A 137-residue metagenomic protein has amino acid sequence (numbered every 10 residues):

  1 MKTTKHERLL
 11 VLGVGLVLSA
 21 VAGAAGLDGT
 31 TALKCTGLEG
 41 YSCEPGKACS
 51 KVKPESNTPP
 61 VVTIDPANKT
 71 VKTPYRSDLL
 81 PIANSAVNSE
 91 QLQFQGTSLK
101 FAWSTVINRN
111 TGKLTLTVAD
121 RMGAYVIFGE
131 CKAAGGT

Functional and structural regions predicted by a protein language model:
K2-V11: Bacterial N-terminal signal peptides that target proteins for export
S19-A22: N-terminal signal peptide c-region/cleavage motif recognized by signal peptidases
G29-N68, T105: Short, solvent-exposed loop/hinge segments that bridge or flank secondary-structure elements
G40-S42, Y75-L80, D120-G123: Short, solvent-exposed aromatic-acidic interface loops
P66-W103: Contiguous, well-ordered beta-strand patches that form the walls/edges of small beta-barrel/beta-sandwich domains
V106, L114-F128: Short, exposed beta-strand-loop hairpins at the edges of beta-sheets in extracellular/periplasmic proteins
G135-T137: Short, solvent-exposed mixed-charge patches
